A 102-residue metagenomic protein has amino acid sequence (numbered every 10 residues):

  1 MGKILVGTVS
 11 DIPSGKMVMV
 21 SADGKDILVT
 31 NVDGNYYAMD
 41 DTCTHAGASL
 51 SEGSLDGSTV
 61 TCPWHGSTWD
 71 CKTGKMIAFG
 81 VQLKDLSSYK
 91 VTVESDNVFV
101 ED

Functional and structural regions predicted by a protein language model:
M1-G57, D70, K75, D85-D102: N-terminal pre-ligand scaffold of iron-sulfur
C43, C62-H65: Short cysteine clusters
Q82: Glycine/small-residue-rich loop that forms an oxyanion/phosphate-binding "nest" at active or ligand-binding sites
